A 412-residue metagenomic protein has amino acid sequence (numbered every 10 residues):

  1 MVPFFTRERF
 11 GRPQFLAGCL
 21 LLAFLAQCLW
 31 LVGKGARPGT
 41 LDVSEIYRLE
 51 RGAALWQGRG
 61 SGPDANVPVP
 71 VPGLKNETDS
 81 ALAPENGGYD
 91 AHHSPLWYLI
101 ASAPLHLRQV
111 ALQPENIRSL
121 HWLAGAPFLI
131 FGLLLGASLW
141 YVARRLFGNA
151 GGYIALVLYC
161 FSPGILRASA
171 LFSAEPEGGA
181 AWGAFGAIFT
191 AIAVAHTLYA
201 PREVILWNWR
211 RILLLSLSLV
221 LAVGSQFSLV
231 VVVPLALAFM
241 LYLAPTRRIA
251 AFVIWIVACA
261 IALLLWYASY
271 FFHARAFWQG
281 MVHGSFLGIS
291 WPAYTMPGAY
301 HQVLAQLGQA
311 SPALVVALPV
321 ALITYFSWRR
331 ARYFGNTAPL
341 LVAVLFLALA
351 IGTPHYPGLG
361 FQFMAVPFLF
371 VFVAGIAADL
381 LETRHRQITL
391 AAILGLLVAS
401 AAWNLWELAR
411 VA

Functional and structural regions predicted by a protein language model:
E8-F10, R144-L146, P201-W209, A244-I254 (+3 more regions): Membrane-interface helix-loop-helix junctions at transmembrane boundaries of multi-pass membrane enzymes, predominantly
A23-F24, A155-C160, F189, L219 (+1 more regions): Short helix- or helix-capping micro-motifs that position conserved polar/aromatic residues at function-defining sites
A111-R118, L139-S162, W182: Transmembrane-helix signature of polytopic, membrane-embedded enzymes that assemble or transfer cell-envelope glycans
R118, W122-L146, G186, L322-S327: Transmembrane-helix motifs of polytopic, lipid-linked glycan transferases
R144, A187-I212, A222, A331 (+1 more regions): Membrane-interface transmembrane helices that cradle and orient dolichyl/undecaprenyl
A155, I205-Q226, F346-L349: Membrane-interface alpha helices of multi-pass inner-membrane proteins
A170-G179, G358: Short acidic/glycine- and proline-prone juxtamembrane loop motifs at membrane-interface regions of multi-pass membrane
V233-A331, H355, A402-V411: Transmembrane-lumen/periplasm boundary regions of multi-pass, lipid-linked membrane glycan transferases
